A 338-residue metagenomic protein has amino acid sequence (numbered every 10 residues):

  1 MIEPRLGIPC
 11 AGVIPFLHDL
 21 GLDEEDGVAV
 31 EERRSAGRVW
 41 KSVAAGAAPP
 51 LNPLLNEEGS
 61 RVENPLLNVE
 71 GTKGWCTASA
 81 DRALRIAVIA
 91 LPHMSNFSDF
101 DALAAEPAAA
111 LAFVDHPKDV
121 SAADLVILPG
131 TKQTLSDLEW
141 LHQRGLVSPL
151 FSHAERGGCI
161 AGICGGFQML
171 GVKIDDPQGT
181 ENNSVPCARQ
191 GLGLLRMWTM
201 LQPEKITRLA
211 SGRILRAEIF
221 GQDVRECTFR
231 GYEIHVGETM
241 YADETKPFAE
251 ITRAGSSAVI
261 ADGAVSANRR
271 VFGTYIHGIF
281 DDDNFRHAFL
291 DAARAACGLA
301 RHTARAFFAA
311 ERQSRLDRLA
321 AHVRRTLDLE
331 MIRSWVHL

Functional and structural regions predicted by a protein language model:
M1-G46, A78-R82: Internal gly/pro-rich beta-alpha loop/helix module that stabilizes soluble enzyme cofactors or their anionic handles
P9-H18, A112-K118, W198: Beta-strand->loop->alpha-helix junctions that form or flank phosphate-binding loops in nucleotide-handling enzymes
V13-G21, I89-H93, V236, Y275-I276: G-domain G4 guanine-recognition motif of GTPases
L22-A29, S98-A102, A123, E139-W140 (+3 more regions): Short acidic, glycine/serine/threonine-rich loops at helix termini
A45-G46, E57-S60, V69-G71: Glycine-biased, low-complexity coil/linker segments
R85-G165, M169-L170: Phosphate-binding active sites in nucleotide-utilizing proteins
D101, A110-L111, H116, R208-L338: C-terminal and late-domain segments of enzyme folds
T131-F220, R225-R230: Cysteine-nucleophile active-site neighborhood
